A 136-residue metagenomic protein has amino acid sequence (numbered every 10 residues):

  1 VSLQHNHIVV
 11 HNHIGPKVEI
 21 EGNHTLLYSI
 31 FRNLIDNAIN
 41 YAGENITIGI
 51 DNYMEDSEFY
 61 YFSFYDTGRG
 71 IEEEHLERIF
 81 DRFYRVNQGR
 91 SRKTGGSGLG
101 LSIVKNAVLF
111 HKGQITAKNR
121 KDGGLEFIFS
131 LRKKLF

Functional and structural regions predicted by a protein language model:
V9-E19, Y53-E55: Conserved catalytic submotifs in the C-terminal HATPase_c
A38-I39: Short helix-loop "hinge" at the ATP-lid/N-box region of the Bergerat-fold HATPase_c
E44, K112-G113: Conserved glycine-rich
N45-E58: Short beta-strand/loop element within the Bergerat-fold HATPase_c
D66: Acidic ATP/Mg2+-coordinating residue in the GHKL
I71-F83: Short conserved segment of the HATPase_c
G100, V104: Short alpha-helical Gxxx[C/S/T] motif in the catalytic ATP-binding
